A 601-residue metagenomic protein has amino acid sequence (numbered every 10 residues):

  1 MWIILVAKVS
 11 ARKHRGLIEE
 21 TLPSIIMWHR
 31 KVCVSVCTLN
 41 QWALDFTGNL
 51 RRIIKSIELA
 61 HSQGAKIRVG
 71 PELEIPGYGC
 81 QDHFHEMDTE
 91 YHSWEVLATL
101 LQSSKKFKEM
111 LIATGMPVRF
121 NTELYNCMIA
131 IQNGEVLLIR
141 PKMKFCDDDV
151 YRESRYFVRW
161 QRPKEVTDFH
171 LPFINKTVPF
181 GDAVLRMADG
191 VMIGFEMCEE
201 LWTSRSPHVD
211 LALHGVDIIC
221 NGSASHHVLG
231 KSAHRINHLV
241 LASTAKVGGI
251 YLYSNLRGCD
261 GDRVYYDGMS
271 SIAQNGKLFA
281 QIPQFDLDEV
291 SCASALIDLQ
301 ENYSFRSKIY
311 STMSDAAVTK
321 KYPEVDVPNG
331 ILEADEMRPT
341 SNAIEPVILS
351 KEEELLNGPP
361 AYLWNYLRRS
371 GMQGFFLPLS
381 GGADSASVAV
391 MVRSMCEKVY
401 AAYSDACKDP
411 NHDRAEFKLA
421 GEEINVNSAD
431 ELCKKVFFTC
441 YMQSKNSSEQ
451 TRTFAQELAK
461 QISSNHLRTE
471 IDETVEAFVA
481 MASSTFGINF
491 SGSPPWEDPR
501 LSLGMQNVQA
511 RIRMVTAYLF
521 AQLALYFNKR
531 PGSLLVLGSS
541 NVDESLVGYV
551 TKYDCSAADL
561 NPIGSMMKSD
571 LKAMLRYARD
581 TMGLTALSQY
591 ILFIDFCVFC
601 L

Functional and structural regions predicted by a protein language model:
W2, R12-P378, A386-F417, G421 (+2 more regions): Enzyme catalytic cores with a strong preference for nitrogen-chemistry domains
Q132, L138, P562, M582-L601: Mobile late-domain/C-terminal helix-loop "cap" segments that border catalytic sites or the cytosolic face
K142-C146, Y151-G181, A188-G190, L201-S204 (+7 more regions): Active-site adenylate/phosphate-handling loop in enzymes that bind or generate adenylated species
I219-G222, E336-S341, G371-Q373, K435-V436 (+4 more regions): Short acidic (Asp/Glu) and glycine-rich catalytic loops that position anionic groups and cofactors
N221, G249-Y253, F279-Q281, Y303-F305 (+3 more regions): Acidic/polar loop patches that form or flank catalytic/metal-binding clefts of enzymes that bind anionic ligands
G249-Y251, N255-M269, A273-I282, K408 (+4 more regions): Phosphate/diphosphate-binding loops
Q373-S385, D472-E476, G538-D543, S588-C600: A glycine-rich phosphate-binding loop feature that marks nucleotide/adenosyl-phosphate handling sites
L379-R393, T453-F454, A482, T551-D554: Short glycine/threonine-rich loop-to-helix capping motif typified by GTGT followed within a few residues by an Asp-Pro
